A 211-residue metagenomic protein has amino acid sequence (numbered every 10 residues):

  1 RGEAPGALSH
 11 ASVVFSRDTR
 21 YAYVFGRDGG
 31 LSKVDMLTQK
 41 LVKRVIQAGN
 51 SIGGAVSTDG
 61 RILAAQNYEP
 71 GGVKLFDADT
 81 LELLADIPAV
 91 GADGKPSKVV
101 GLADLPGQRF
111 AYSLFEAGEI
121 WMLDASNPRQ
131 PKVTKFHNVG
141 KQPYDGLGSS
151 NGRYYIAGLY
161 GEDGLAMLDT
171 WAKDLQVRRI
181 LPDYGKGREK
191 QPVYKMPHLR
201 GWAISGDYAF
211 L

Functional and structural regions predicted by a protein language model:
R1-L211: Predominantly soluble domains enriched in secretory-pathway, periplasmic, or organellar proteins
